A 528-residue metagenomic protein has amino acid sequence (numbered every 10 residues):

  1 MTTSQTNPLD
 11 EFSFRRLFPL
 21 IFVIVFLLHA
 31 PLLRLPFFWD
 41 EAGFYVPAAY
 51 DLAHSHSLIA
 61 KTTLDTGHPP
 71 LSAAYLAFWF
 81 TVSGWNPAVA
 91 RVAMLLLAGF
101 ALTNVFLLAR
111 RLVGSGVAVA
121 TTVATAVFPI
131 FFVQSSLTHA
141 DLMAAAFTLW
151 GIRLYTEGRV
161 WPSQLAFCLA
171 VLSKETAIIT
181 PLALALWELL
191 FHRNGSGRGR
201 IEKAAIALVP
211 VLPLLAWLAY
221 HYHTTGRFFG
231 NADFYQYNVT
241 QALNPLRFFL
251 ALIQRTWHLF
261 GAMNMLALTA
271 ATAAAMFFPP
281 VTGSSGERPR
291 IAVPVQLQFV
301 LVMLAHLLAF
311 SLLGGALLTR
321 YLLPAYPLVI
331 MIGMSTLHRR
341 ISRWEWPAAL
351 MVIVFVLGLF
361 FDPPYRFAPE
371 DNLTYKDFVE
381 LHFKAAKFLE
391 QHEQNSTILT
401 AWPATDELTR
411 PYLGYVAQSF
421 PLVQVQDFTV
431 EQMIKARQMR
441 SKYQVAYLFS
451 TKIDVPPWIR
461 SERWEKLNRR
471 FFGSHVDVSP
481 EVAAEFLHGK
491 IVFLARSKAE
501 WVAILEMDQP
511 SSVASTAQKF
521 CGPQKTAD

Functional and structural regions predicted by a protein language model:
T2-N7, I179-V211, V281-G286, M331: Perimembrane helix-loop-helix junctions
F18-F22, L165, A207-V211, M265-A271 (+4 more regions): Signature aromatic-anchored transmembrane alpha helix within multi-pass, membrane-resident enzymes that catalyze glycan
P19, V23, V92-L112: Transmembrane-helix motifs of polytopic, lipid-linked glycan transferases
F22-F26, A118-P129, L149, R153 (+1 more regions): Short helix- or helix-capping micro-motifs that position conserved polar/aromatic residues at function-defining sites
L28, I201-A273, V302-A309, L313 (+1 more regions): Membrane-lumen/periplasm interface segments of specific transmembrane helices in polyprenyl phosphate-linked
N104, A124-V127, M143-P162, A166 (+2 more regions): Specific aromatic-rich, kink-prone transmembrane helix
D141, A170-S173, I179-T180, H258-T269 (+2 more regions): Hydrophobic/aromatic-rich transmembrane helices and adjacent perimembrane loops
Y155, P347-L413, S419-F420: Membrane-embedded, lumen/periplasm-facing catalytic core of multi-pass transferases that use lipid-linked donors
